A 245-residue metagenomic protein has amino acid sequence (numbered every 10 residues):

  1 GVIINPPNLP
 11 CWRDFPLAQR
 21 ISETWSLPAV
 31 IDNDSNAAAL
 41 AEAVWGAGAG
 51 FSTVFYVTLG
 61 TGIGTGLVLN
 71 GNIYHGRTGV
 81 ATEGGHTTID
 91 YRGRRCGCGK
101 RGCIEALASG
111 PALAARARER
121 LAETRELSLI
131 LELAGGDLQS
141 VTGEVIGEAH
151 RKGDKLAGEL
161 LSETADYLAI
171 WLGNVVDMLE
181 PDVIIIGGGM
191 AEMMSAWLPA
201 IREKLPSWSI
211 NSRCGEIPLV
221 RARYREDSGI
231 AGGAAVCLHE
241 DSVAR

Functional and structural regions predicted by a protein language model:
G1-D14, V183, G188: Short beta-strand-loop/turn "lid" adjacent to the catalytic site in phosphate-handling enzymes
I3, I73-Y74: Hydrophobic "anchor" residues
A18-L27, A41-F51, I73, T88-R95 (+1 more regions): ATP-binding/phosphotransfer module of carbohydrate and carboxylate kinases, centering on a glycine-rich
D32, Y56-G62, G66-V68: Short beta-strand segments
S35-A39: Active-site-adjacent loop/helix segments that line or gate small-molecule/cofactor pockets in enzymes
G76-T78: Active-site "gating" loop of Rossmann-like NAD(P)-dependent oxidoreductase/epimerase domains
V80-E83: Structural signature of FAD isoalloxazine-binding scaffolds in flavoprotein oxidoreductases
